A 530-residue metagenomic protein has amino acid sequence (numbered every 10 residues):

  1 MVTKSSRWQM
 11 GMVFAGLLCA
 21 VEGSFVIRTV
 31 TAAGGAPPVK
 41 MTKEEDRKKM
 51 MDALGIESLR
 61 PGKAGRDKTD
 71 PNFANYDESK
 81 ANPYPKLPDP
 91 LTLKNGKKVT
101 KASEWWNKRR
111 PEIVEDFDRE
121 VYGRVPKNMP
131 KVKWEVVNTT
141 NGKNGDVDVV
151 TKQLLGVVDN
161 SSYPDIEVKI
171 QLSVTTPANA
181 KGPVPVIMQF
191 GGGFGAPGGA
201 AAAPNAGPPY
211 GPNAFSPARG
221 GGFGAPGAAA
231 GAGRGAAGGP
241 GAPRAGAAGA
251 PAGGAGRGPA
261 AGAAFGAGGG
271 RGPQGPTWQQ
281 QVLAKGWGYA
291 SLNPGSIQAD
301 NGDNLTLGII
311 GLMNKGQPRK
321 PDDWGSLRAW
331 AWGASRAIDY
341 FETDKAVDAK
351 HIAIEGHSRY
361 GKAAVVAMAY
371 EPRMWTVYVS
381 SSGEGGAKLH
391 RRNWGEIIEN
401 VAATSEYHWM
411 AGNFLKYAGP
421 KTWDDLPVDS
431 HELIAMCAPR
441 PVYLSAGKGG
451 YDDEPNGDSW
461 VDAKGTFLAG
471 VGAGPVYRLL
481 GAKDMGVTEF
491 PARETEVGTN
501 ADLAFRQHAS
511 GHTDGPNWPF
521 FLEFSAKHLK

Functional and structural regions predicted by a protein language model:
V30-R124, R219, F223-R271, L522-F524: N-terminal pre-domain segments of enzymes
A102-S103, N107-P111, Y122-V184, G191: N-terminal cap/lid segment of alpha/beta-hydrolase-fold proteins
V186-A346, G383-N393: Cap/lid segment of the alpha/beta-hydrolase catalytic domain
I309-M313, K320, R336, T376-L433 (+1 more regions): Mobile cap/lid helix-loop segments that gate and shape the active-site cleft of serine hydrolases
A346-S358: Alpha/beta-hydrolase fold nucleophile elbow
G356-M368: Glycine-rich nucleophile elbow surrounding the catalytic serine of serine-hydrolase chemistry
W409, G457, K464, L468-K530: C-terminal catalytic histidine-bearing segment of alpha/beta-hydrolase fold enzymes
A438-V461, H508-S510: Conserved strand-to-loop "acid loop" that flanks and positions the catalytic carboxylate
